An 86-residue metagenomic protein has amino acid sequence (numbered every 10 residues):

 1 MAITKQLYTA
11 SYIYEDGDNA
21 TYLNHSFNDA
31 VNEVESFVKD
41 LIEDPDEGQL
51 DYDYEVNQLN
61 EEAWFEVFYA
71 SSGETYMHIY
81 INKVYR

Functional and structural regions predicted by a protein language model:
M1-A20: Short aromatic-glycine-(Arg/Gly/Cys) micro-motifs in beta-strand/loop hairpins
I3, A10, H25, A70-S71: Intrinsically disordered, low-complexity segments enriched in Ser/Pro/Gly/Ala and basic residues
Y8-A10, A30, V34, F65 (+1 more regions): Hydrophobic beta-strand residues in large extracellular and virion-surface proteins
Y12-E15, N24-Q49: A short, charged, amphipathic alpha-helix used as a generic interaction element across diverse proteins
N19-Y22, M77: Short beta-strand segments
Y22-H25, V84: Generic detection of short hydrophobic beta-strand segments and adjacent strand-loop junctions
K39-R86: Short, mixed-charge low-complexity intrinsically disordered segments
